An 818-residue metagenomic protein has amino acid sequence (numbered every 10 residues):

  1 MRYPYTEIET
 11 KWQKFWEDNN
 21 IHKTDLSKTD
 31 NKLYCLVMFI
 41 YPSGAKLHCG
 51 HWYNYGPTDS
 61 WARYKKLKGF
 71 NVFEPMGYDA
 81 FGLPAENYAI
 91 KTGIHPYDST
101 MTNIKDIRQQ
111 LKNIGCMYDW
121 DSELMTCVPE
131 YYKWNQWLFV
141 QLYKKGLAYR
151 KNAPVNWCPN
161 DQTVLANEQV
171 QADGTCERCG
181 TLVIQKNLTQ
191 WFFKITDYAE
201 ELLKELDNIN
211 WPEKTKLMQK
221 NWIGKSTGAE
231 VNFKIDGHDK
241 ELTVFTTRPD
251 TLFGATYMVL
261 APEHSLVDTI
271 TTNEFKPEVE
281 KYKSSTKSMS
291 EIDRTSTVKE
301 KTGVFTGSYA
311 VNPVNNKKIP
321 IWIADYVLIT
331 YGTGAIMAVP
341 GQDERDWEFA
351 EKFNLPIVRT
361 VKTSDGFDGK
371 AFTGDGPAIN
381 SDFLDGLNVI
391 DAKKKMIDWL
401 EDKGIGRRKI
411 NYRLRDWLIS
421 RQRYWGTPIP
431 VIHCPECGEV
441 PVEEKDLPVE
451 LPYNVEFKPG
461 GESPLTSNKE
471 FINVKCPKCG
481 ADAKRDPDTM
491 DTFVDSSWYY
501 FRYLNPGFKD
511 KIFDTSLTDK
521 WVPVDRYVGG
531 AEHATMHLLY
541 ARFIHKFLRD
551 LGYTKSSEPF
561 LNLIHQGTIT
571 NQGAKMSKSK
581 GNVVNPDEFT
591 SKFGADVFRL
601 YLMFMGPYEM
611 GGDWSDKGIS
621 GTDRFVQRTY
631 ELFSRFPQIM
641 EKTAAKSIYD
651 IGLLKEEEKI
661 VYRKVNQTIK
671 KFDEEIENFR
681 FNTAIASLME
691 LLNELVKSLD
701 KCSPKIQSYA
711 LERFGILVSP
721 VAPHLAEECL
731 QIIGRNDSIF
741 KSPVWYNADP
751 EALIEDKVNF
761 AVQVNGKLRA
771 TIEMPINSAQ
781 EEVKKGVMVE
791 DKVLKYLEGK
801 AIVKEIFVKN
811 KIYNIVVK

Functional and structural regions predicted by a protein language model:
M1-L36, K66-P75, S99-D106, W211 (+2 more regions): Conserved oxyanion/phosphate-binding beta-strand-loop segments in alpha/beta enzyme cores
R2, F15-N19, K91-F245, P249 (+8 more regions): Residue patterns forming the tRNA-binding/recognition surfaces of aminoacyl-tRNA synthetases and related DALR
Y3-Q13, N135-K362, P464, K475 (+4 more regions): NTP-handling and nucleic-acid-processing catalytic cores
D25-I94, T100, E123-L138, T246-T247 (+2 more regions): N-terminal catalytic cores of NTP/NDP-binding nucleotidyl/phosphoryl-transfer enzymes
M38-L47, D119-L124, L328-I336, A378-D382 (+9 more regions): Glycine- and acidic
R63-N71, K91-Y97, N113-M117, K145-R150 (+17 more regions): Secondary-structure transition/capping motifs at alpha-helix termini and the adjoining loop/turn into the next element
D79, K144-P159, T251, R408-C437 (+3 more regions): Helix-rich, typically C-terminal accessory recognition domains appended to large enzymatic cores
S308-Y331, T360, I472-M610: Alpha-helical recognition segments enriched in aromatics with Gly/Pro capping that present substrate-recognition
